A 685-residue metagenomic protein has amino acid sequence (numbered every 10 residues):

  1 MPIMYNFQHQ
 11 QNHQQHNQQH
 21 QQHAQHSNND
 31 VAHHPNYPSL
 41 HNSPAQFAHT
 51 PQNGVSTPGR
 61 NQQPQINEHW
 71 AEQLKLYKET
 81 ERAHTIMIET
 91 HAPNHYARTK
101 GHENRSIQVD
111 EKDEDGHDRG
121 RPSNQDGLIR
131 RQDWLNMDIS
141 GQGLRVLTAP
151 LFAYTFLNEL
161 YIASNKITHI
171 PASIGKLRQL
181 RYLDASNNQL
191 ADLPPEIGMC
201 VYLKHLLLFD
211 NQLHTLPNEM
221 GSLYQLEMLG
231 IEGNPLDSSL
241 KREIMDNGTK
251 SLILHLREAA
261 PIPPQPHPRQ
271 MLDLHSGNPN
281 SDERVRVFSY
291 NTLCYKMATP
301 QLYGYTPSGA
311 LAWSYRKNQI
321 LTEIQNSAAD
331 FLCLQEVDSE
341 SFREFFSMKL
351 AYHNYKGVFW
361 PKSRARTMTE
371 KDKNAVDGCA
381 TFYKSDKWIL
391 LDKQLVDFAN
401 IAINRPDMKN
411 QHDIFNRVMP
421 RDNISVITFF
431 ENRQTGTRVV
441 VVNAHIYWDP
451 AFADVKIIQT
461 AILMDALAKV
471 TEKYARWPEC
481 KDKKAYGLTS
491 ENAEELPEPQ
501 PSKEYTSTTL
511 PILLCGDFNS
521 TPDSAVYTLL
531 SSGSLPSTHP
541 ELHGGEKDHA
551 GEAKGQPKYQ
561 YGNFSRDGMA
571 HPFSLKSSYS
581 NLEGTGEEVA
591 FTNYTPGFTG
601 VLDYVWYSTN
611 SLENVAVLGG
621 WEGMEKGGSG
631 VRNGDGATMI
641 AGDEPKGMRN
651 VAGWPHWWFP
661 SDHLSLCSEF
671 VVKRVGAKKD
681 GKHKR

Functional and structural regions predicted by a protein language model:
M1-A172, Q179-Y182, M228-M271: The feature captures the LRR N-terminal capping module
L147-L151, I170-I174, Q189, L193-I197 (+3 more regions): The leucine-rich repeat
P235-L236, L293, D338, Y447 (+1 more regions): Catalytic metal-binding/acid-base residues of hydrolase active sites
M245, H267, K387-W388, N400 (+4 more regions): Metal-dependent phosphoester-hydrolase catalytic domains
T249, I253-H353, F359-G378, T460-D465 (+4 more regions): N-terminal, active-site-proximal structural segment of metallo-dependent hydrolase catalytic domains
A259-R284, F331, E336-W448, D454 (+4 more regions): Structured beta-strand-rich core segments of catalytic domains in phosphoester-bond hydrolases
Y290, Q335, A444, C515-D517: Active-site flanking residues adjacent to catalytic metal/cofactor-binding acidic residues
